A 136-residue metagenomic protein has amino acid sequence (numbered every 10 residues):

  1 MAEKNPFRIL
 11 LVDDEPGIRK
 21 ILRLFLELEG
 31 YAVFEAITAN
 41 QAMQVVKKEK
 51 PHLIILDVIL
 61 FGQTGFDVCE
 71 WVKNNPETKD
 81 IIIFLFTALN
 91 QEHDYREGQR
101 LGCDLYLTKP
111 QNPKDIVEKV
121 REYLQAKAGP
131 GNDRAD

Functional and structural regions predicted by a protein language model:
P16-F34: Two-component/phosphorelay signaling modules centered on CheY-like receiver
R19, F61, K79, Q91 (+1 more regions): The feature encodes the CheY-like receiver
A36-I37, L60-Q63, V72: Hydrophobic residue at a beta-alpha junction that N-caps the helix immediately following a catalytic beta-strand/loop
E49-I55, L60: Active-site beta3 strand of CheY-like receiver
Q111-R121: C-terminal output helix
